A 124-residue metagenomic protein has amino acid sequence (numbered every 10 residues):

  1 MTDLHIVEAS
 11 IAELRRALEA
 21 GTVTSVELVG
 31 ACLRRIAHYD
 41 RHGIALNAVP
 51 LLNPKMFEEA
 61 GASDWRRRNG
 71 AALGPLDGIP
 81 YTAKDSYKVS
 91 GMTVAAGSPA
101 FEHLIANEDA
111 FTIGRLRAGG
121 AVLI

Functional and structural regions predicted by a protein language model:
M1-E59, N69: An N-terminal boundary/leader segment
I11, H38-G43, A62, R67 (+1 more regions): Enzymes and membrane/adaptor proteins characterized by extended Gly/Ser/Thr/Asp/Glu-rich, aromatic-dotted
R16, A31, W65, G114-A118: Residue-level signal for well-ordered alpha-helical scaffold segments within enzymatic catalytic domains
T24-V26, A45, A72, I79 (+2 more regions): Loop/turn elements at helix/coil->beta-strand transitions in domains of secreted/extracellular proteins
C32, M56, G78, K84 (+2 more regions): Conserved hydrophobic/aromatic pocket- or pore-lining residues that grip, position, or stack substrates in active sites
